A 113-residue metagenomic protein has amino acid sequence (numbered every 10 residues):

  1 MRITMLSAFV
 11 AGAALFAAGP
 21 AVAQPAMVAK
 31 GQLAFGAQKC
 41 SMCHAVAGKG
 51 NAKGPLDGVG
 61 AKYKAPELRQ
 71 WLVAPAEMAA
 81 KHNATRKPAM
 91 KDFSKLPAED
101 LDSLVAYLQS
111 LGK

Functional and structural regions predicted by a protein language model:
M1-A26, K113: N-terminal export/targeting leaders of redox proteins
A17-G36, K64: Electrostatic cytochrome c docking/interface patches
Q38-V46, L68, L104-L108: The canonical Cys-X-X-Cys-His
C40, A76-A80, K113: Generic structural signal for secondary-structure transition and capping sites
C43-K49, A61, V73-A74, Q109-S110: Detector for the c-type heme attachment site
N51-G60, P75-S103: Axial heme c-ligation environment in periplasmic c-type cytochrome domains
D100, Y107, L111-K113: Thiol/selenol-based redox catalytic cores and closely related redox-interacting motifs
